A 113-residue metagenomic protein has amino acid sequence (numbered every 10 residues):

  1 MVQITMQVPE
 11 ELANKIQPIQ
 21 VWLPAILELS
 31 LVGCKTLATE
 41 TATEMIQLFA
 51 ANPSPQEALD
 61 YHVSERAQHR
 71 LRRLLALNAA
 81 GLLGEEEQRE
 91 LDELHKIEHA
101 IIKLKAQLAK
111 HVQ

Functional and structural regions predicted by a protein language model:
M1-L82, E86-R89, H99, K103-Q113: Small, basic N-terminal interaction modules of short regulatory proteins
